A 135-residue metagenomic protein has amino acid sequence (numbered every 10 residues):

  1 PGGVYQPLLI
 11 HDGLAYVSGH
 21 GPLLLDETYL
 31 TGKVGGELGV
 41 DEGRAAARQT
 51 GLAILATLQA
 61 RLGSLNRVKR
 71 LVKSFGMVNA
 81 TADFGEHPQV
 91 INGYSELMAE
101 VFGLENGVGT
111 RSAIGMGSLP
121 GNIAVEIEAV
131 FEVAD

Functional and structural regions predicted by a protein language model:
P1-D135: Short, polar/acidic, helix-capping and beta-turn segments at strand->helix junctions that line the mouths
